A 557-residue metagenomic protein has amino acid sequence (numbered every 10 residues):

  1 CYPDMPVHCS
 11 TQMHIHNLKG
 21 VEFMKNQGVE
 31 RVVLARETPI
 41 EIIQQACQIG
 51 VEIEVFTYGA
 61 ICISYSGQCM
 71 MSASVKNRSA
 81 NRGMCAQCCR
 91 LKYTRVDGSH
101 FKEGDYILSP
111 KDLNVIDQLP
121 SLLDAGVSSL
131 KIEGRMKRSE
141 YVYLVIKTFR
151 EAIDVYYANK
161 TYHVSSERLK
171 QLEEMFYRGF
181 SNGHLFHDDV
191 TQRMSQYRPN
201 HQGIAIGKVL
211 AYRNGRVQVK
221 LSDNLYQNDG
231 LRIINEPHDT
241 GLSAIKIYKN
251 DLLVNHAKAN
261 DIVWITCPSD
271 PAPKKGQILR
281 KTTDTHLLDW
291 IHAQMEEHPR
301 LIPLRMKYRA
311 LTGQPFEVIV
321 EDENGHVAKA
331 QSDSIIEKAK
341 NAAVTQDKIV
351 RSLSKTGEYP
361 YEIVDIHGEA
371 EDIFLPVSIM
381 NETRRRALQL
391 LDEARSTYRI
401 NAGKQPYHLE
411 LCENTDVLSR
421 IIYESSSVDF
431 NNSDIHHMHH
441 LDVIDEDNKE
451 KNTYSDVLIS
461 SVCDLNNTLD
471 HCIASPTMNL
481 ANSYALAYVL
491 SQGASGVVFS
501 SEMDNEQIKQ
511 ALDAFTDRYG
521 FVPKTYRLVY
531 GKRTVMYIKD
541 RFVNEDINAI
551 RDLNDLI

Functional and structural regions predicted by a protein language model:
C1-I15, K19, V33-S129, M136-I557: Active-site pocket-lining/capping segments in soluble small-molecule metabolic enzymes
L18-Q27: Alpha/beta enzyme core
